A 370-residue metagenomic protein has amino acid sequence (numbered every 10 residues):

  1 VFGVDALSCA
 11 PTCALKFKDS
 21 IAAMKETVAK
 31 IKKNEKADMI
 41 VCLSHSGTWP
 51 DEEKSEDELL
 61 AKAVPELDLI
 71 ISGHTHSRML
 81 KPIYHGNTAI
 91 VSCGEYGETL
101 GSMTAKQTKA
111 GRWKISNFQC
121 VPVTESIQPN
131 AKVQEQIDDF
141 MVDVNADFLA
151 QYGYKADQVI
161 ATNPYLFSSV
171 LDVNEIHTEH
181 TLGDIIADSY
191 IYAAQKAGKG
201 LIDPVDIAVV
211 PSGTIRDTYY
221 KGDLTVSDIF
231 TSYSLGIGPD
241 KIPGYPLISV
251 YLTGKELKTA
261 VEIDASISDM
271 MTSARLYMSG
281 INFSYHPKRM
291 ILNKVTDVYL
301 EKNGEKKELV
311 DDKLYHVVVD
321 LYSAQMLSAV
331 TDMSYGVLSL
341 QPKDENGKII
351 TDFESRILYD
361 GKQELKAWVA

Functional and structural regions predicted by a protein language model:
V1-S126, S189, S268: Acidic, metal/ion-coordinating pockets
L7-L15, D19, G94-A370: Catalytic centers of hydrolytic enzymes
